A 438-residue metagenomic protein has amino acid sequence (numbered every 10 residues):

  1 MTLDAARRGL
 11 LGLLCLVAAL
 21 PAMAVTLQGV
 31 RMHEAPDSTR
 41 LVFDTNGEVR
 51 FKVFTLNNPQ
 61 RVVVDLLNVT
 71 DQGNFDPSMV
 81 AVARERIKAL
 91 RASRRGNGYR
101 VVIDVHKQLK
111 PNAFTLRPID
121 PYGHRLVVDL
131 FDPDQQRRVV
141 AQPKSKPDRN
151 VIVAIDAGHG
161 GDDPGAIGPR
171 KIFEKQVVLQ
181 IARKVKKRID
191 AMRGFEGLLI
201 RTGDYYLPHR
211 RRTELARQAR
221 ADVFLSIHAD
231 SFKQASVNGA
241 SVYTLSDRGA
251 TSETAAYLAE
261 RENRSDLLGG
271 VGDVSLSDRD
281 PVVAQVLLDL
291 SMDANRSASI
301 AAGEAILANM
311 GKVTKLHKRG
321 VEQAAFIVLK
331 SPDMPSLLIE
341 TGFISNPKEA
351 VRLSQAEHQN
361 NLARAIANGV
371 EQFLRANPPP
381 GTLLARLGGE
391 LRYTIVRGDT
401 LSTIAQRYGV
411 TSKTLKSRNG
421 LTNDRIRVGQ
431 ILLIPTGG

Functional and structural regions predicted by a protein language model:
M1-A6: N-terminal secretory signal peptides that target proteins for export/translocation
R7-L11: N-terminal export leaders
C15-M23: Hydrophobic h-region of N-terminal signal peptides that target proteins for export in Gram-negative bacteria
M23-V153, F173, T394, T400-Q406 (+1 more regions): Signal-peptide-cleaved, periplasmic/extracellular N-terminal interaction regions immediately downstream of the signal
R40-D44, K52-F54, R61-L67, A89-S93 (+17 more regions): Soluble periplasmic/extracytoplasmic beta-strand elements of cell-envelope proteins
V64, A284-L383, K416-S417: Active-site-adjacent mobile loop/cap segments within catalytic or ligand-binding domains
Q135-S277, M292-E304, N360, V396 (+2 more regions): Catalytic-core regions of hydrolytic enzymes
R386-S412, Q430-I431: Primarily a LysM-type cell-wall glycan-binding module
